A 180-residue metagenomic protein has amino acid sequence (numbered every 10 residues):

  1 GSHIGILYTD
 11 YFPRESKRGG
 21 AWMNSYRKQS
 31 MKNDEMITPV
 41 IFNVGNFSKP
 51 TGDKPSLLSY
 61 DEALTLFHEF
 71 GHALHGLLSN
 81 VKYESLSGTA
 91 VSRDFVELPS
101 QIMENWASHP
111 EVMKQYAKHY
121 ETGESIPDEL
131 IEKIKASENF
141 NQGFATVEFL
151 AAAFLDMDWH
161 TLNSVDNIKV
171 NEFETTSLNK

Functional and structural regions predicted by a protein language model:
G1-K180: Cation-handling catalytic/transport regions enriched in His/Asp/Glu
